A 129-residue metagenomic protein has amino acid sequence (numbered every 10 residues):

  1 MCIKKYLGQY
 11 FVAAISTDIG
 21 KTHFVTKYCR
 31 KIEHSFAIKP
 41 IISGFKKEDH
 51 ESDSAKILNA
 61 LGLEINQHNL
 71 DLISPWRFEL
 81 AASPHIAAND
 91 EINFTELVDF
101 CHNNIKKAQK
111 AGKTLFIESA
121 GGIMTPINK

Functional and structural regions predicted by a protein language model:
K4-Q9, H23-F94, D99, K107: N-terminal phosphate/diphosphate-binding loop that engages ATP/GTP or pyrophosphate donors across diverse enzyme folds
V12: Hydrophobic anchor at the beta1->P-loop junction of P-loop NTPases
S16, I41-K47, G121-I123: Short histidine/acidic/glycine/proline-rich micro-motifs that form metal- and phosphate-coordinating active-site loops
I19-G20: Conserved glycine(s) of the Walker
S35, K113-T114: Conserved acidic residues
N104-K113: Glycine-rich phosphate-binding loop signature in dinucleotide/nucleotide-binding domains
T114, S119-K129: Conserved catalytic-core segment of NTP-binding enzymes
